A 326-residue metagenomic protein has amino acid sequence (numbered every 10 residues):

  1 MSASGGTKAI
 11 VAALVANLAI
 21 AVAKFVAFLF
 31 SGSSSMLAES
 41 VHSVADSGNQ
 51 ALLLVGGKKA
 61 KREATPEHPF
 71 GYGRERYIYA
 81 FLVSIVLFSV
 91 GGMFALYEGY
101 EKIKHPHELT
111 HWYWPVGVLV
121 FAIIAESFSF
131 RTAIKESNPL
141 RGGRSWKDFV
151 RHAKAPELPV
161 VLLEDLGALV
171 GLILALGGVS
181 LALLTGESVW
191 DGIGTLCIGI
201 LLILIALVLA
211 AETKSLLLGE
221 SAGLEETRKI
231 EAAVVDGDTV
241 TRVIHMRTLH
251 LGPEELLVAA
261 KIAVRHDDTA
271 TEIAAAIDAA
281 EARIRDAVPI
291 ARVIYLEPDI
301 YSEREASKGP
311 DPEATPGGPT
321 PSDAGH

Functional and structural regions predicted by a protein language model:
M1-A23: Topogenic membrane-insertion module of multi-pass membrane proteins
T7, S33-M36, S188-G192: Residues that define the loop-to-transmembrane-helix transition and helix capping in multi-pass membrane transporters
L18-V26, S31, S43, S47-L53 (+1 more regions): Hydrophobic alpha-helical membrane-embedded segments
L29-K61, L96, Y100, P159-I173: Acidic (Asp/Glu-rich) catalytic motifs at the cytosolic membrane interface
G56-E75, H105: Aspartate-rich (DDxxD/NDxxD/DxxxD) Mg2+/diphosphate-binding motifs and their adjoining helix-loop segments
E75-H326: Alpha-helical transmembrane segments and adjacent TM-loop junctions that form the membrane-embedded core of multi-pass
